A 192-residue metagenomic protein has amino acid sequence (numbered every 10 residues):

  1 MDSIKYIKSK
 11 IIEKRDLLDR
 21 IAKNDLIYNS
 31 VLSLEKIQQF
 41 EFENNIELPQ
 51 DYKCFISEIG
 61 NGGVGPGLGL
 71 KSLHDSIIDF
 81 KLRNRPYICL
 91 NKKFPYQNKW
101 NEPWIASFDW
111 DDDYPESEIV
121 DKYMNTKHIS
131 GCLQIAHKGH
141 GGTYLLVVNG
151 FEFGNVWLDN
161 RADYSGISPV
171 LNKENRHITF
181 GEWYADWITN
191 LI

Functional and structural regions predicted by a protein language model:
M1-K127, G131-Q134: A surface-exposed partner-binding patch
I4-I7, S165, D186: N-terminal low-complexity/disordered regulatory or targeting extensions
E58-I59, L73, A136-K138, V148-N149 (+1 more regions): Structured loops at beta-to-helix junctions and adjacent beta-edge loops in soluble globular domains
Y87-C89, S165, F180: General helical structural elements
K127, K138, N172-R176: Short amphipathic alpha-helical interaction segments
H128-G131, K138-G142, F151-E152: Short, well-ordered loop/turn elements at secondary-structure boundaries
T143-H177: Segments surrounding the PLD/"HKD" phosphodiesterase catalytic module and close analogs
E182-I192: Low-complexity, Gly/Ser/Thr/Pro-rich intrinsically disordered linker/tail segments
